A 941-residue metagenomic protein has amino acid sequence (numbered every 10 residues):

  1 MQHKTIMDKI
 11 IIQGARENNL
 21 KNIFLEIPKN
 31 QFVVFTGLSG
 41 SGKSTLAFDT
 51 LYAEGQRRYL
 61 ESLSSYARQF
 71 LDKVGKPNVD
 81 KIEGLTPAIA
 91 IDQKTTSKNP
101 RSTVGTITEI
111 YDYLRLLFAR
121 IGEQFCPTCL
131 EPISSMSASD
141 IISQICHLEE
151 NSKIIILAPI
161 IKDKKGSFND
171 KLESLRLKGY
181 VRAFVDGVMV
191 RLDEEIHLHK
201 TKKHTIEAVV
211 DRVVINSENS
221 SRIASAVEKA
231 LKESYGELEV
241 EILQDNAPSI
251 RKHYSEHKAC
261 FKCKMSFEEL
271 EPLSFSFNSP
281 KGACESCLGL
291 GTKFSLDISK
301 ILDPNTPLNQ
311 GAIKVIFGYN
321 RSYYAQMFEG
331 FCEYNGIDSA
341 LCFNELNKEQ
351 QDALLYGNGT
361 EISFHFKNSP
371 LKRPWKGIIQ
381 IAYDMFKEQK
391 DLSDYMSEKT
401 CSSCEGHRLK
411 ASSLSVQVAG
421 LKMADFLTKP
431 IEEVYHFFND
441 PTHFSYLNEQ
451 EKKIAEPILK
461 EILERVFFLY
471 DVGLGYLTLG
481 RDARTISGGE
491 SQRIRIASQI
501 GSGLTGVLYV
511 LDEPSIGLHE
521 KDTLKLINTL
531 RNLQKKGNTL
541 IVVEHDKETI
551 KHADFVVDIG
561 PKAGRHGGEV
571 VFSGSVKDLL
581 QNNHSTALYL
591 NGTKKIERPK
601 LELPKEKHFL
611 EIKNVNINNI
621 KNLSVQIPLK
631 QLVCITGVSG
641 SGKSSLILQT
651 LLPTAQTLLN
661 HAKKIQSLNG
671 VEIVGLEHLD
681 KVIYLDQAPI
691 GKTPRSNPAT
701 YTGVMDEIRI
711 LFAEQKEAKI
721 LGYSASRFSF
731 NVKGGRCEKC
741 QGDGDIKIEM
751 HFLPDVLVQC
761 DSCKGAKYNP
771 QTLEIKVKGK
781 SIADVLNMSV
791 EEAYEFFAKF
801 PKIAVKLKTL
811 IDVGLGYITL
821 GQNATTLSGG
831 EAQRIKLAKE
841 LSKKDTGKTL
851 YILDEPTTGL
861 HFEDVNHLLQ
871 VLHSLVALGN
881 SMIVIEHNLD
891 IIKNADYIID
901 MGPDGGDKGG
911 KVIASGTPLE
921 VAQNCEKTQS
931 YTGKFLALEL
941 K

Functional and structural regions predicted by a protein language model:
M1-K941: Conserved phosphate-binding elements of NTP-dependent enzyme cores
